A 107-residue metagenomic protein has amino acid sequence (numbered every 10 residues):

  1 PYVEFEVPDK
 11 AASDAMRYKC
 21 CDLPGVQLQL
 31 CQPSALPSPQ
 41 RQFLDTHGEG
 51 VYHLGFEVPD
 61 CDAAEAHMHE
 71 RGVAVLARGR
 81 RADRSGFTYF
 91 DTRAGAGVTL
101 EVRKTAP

Functional and structural regions predicted by a protein language model:
P1-G25, A63-G86, A94: Core segments of cupin and vicinal oxygen chelate
V3-V7, P37-Q42: A short, acidic/glycine-rich surface segment
P8, E49, V58, R93-A96: A generic structural signal for solvent-exposed, polar alpha-helical segments
M16-V26, Q42-D60, T88: Vicinal oxygen chelate
K19-C21, Q29-S34, Q42, G55 (+5 more regions): A structural feature that tracks compact, well-ordered secondary-structure segments with a strong bias toward
Q27, A35-P37, C61: A short acidic, glycine/proline-enriched capping/turn motif at secondary-structure boundaries, especially helix N-cap
L36-P39, G95-V98: Short loop/beta submotifs within extracellular cysteine-rich repeat domains
G50-Y52, R71, G86-T88, A96-L100: Generic beta-strand structural signal
